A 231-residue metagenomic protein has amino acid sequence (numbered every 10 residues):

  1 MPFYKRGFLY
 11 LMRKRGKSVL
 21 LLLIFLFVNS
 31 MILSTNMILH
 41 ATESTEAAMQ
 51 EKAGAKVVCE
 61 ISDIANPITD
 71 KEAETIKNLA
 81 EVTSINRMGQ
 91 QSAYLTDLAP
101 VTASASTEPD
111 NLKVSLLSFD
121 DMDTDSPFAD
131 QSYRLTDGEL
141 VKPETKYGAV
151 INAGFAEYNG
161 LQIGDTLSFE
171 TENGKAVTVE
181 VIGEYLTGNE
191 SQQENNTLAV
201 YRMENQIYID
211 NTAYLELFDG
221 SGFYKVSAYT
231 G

Functional and structural regions predicted by a protein language model:
M1-L33: N-terminal Sec/SRP start-transfer signal
K17-V19, F27-K56: Alpha-helical transmembrane segments
H40, A48-G231: Basic-flanked hydrophobic alpha-helices used for secretion and membrane insertion
